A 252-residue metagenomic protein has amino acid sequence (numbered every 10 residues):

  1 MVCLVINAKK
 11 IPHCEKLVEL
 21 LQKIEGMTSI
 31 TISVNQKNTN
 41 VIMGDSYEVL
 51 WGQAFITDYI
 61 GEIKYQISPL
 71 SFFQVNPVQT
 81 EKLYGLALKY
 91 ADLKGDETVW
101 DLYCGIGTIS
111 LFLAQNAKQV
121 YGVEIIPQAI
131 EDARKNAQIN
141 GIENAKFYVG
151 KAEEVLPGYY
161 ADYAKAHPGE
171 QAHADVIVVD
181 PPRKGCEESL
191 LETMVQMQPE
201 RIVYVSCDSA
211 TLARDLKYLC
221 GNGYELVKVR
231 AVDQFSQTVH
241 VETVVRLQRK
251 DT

Functional and structural regions predicted by a protein language model:
M1-K10: Carbohydrate-binding surface patches
P12-T252: Rossmann-like S-adenosyl-L-methionine
